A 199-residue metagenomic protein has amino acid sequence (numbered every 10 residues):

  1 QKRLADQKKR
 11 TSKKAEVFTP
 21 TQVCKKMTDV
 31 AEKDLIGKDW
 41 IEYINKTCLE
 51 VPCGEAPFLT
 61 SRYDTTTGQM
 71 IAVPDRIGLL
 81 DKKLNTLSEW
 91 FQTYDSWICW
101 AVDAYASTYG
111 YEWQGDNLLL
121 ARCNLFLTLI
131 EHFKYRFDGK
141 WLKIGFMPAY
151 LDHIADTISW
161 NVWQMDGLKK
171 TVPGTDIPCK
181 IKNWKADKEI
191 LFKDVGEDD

Functional and structural regions predicted by a protein language model:
K2-R10, I98-Y105: Surface-exposed beta-strand-to-loop junctions that form interaction patches on eukaryotic regulatory domains
K8-L35: Class I SAM-dependent methyltransferase Rossmann-like catalytic core, especially the SAM/SAH-binding loop
T19-P20, Q114, L191: Helix N-cap and loop-to-helix transition residues
K26, L35-T171: Conserved S-adenosyl-L-methionine
P173-T175: Short conserved micro-motifs at the rims of enzyme active sites and ligand-binding pockets
P178-D199: Long, low-complexity, polar/charged, intrinsically disordered or flexibly structured peripheral segments
